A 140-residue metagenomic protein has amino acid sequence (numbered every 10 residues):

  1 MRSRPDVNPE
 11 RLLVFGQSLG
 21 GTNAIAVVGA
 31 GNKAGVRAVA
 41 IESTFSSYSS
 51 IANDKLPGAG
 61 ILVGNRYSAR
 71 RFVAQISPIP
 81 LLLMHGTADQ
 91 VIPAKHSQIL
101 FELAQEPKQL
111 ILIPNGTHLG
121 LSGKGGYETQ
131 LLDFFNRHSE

Functional and structural regions predicted by a protein language model:
M1, Q130-H138: C-terminal alpha-helix
R2-L56: Primarily recognizes the serine-hydrolase "nucleophile elbow" in alpha/beta-hydrolase and SGNH/GDSL folds
A59-F72, P78: Active-site nucleophile elbow and catalytic-triad environment of alpha/beta-hydrolase enzymes
A69, P93-E102: Short alpha-helix in the alpha/beta-hydrolase fold that links the catalytic acid
I76-S77, L82-H85, D89: Short beta-strand/loop motif that positions the catalytic acidic residue of the alpha/beta-hydrolase fold
T87-I92, H118-G120: Acidic catalytic loop of the alpha/beta-hydrolase fold
Q98-L119: Catalytic histidine neighborhood in serine/cysteine hydrolases with alpha/beta-hydrolase-type architecture
G116-E128: Catalytic histidine-centered segment of alpha/beta-hydrolase-like enzymes
